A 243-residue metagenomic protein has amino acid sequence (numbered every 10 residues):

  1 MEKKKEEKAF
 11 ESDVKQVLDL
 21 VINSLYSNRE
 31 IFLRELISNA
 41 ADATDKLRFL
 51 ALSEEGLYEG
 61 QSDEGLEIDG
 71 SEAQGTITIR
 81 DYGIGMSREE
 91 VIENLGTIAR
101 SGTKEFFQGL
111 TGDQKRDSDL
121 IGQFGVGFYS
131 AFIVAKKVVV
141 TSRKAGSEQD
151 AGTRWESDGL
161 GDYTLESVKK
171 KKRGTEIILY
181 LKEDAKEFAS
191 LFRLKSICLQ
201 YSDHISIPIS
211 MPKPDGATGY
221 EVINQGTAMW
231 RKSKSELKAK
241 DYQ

Functional and structural regions predicted by a protein language model:
M1-E183, E187-F188, S196: GHKL (Bergerat-fold) ATPase N-terminal catalytic module, capturing the glycine-rich phosphate-binding loop and acidic
L120, V138-D162, K182-K186, F192-Q243: GHKL/Bergerat-fold ATPase module in large chromosome/replication-associated machines
